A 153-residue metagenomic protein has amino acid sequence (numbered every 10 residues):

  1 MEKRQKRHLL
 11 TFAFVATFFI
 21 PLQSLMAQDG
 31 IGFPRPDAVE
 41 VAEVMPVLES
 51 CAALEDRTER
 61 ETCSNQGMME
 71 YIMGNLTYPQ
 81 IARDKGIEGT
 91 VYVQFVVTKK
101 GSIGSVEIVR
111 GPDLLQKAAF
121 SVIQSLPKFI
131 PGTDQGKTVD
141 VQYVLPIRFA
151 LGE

Functional and structural regions predicted by a protein language model:
E2-A13, P21-E153: Charge-biased low-complexity segments
